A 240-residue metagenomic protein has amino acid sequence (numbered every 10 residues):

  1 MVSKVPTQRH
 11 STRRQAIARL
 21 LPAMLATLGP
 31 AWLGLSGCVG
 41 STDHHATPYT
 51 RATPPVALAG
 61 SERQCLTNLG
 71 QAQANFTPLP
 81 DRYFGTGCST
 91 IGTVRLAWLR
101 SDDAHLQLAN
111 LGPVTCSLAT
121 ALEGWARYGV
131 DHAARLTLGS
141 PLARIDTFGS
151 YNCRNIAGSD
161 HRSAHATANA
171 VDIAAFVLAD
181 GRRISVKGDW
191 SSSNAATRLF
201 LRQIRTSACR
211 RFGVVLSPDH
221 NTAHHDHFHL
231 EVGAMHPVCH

Functional and structural regions predicted by a protein language model:
K4-T7: Extended repeat-based interaction scaffolds and adjacent low-complexity, acidic/S/T/P-biased segments that form broad
R9-M24: N-terminal secretory signal peptides and thylakoid transit peptides that target proteins across membranes
G34-G37: C-terminal motif of bacterial Sec signal peptides marking the signal peptidase cleavage site
S41-T47, A52, I91, A97 (+2 more regions): Catalytic cores and adjacent binding grooves of peptidoglycan-active enzymes
A46-Q71: Post-signal peptide N-terminal segment of mature Sec-exported envelope proteins
P55-E62, T115-E123, R127, R162-A166 (+1 more regions): Solvent-exposed, acidic/flexible segments
E62-I145: Active-site acidic/histidine clusters and adjacent loop/turn architecture that either coordinate catalytic ions
L136-A168: Active-site-adjacent substructure of cysteine-protease-like catalytic cores
